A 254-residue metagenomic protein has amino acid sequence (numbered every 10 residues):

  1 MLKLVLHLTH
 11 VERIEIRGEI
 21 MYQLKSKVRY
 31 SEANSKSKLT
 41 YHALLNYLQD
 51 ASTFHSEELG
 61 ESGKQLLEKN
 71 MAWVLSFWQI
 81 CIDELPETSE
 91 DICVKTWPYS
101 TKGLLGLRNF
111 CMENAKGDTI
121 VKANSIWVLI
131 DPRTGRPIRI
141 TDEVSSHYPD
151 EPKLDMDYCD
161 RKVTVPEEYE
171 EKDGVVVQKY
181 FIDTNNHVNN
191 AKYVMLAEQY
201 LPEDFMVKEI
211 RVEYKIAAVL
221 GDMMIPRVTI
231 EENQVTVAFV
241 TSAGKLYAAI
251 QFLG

Functional and structural regions predicted by a protein language model:
M1-I20: N-terminal amphipathic/basic-hydrophobic helices that include classical n-h-c signal peptides and signal-anchor
K3-L6, L45, I120: A composition/secondary-structure signal for short, hydrophobic, low-basic-content segments with alpha-helix propensity
V5, T9, W73-L75, V163-T164 (+4 more regions): Generic preference for hydrophobic/aromatic residues in regular secondary structure cores
G18-L24, C81-I82, E87-T164, A218-D222 (+1 more regions): HotDog/MaoC-like acyl-thioester-processing domains
G18-L75, K122-N124, D131-F205: Hot-dog-fold acyl-thioester-processing enzymes
S76-I82, V94, E209-Y214: Short structured motifs
Y169, V175-Q251: Acidic/His-leaning functional-site neighborhoods
